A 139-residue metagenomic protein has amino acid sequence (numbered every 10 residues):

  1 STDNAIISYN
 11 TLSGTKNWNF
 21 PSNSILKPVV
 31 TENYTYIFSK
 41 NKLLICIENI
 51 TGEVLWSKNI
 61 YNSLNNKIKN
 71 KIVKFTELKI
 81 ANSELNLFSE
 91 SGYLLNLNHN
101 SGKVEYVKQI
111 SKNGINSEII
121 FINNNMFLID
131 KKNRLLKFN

Functional and structural regions predicted by a protein language model:
S1-D3, L12-E32, L55-N82, K103-N123: Extracytoplasmic beta-rich repeat domains
D3-N4, N41, S91, K132: Surface-exposed loop/turn positions within WD40 beta-propeller blades
I7, I45, V54, L95-N96 (+1 more regions): WD40 beta-propeller blade core
N10-G14, E48-T51, N98-G102, N139: Short loop/turn segments that connect beta-strands within beta-propeller blades
T35-I37, I45, E84-L87, N125-L128: Conserved beta-propeller blade signature
F38, I68-L97: Loop/turn-rich, solvent-exposed surfaces of beta-rich toroidal or solenoidal domains
G114-N139: Blade-level signature of beta-propeller repeat domains, shared across WD40, Kelch, NHL, RCC1 and BNR/Asp-box propellers
